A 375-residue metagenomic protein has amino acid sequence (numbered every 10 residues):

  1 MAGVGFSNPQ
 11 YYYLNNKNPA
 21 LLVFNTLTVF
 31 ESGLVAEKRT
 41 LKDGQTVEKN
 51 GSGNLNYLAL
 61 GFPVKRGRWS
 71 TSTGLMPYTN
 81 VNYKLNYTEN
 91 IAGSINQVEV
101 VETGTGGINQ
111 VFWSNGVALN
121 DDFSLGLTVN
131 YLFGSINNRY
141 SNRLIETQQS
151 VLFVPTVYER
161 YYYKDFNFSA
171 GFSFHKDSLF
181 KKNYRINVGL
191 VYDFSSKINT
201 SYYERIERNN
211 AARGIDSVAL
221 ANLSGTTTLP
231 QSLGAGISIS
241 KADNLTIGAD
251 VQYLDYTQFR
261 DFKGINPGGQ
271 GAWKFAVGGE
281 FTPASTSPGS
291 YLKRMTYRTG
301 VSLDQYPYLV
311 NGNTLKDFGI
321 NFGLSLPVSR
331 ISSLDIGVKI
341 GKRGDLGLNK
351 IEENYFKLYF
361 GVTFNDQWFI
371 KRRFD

Functional and structural regions predicted by a protein language model:
M1-D375: Subset of outer-membrane beta-barrel
